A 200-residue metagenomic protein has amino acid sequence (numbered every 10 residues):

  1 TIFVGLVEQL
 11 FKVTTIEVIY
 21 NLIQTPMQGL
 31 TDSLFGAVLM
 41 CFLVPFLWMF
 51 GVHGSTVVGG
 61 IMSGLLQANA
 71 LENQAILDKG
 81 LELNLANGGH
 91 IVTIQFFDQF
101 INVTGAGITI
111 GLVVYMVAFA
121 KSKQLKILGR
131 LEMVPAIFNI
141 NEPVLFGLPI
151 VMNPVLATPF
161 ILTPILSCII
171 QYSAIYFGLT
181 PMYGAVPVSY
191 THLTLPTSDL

Functional and structural regions predicted by a protein language model:
G5-F11, T15-A118: Membrane-embedded translocation segments of transport machinery
E17-I19, M182-Y190: Peri-membrane helix termini and adjoining interfacial loops of integral membrane proteins
T93-D98, L112-G184, S198: Hydrophobic alpha-helical bundle architecture
T191-T197: Conserved small/polar residues in nucleotide/adenosyl-binding loops
